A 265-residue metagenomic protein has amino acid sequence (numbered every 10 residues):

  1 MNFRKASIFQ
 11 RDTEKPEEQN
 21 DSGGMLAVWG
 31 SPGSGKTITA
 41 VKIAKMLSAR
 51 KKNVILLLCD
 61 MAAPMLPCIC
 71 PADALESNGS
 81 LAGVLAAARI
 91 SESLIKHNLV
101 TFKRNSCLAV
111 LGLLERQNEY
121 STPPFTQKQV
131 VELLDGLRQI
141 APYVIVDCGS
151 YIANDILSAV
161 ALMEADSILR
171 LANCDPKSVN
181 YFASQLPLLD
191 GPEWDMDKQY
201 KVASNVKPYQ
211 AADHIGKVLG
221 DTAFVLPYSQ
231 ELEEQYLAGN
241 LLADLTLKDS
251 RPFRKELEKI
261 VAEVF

Functional and structural regions predicted by a protein language model:
M1-S31: Extreme N-terminal, non-catalytic leader segments that precede Walker-type/kinase nucleotide-binding cores
Q19-A62, L66, L137: Walker A/P-loop phosphate-binding motif and the immediately C-terminal alpha-helix
R50-A109: Phosphate-binding loop that captures ATP/GTP phosphates
L57, G112-L113, I145-D147, L169-C174 (+1 more regions): Conserved beta-strand segments of the P-loop GTPase G domain that flank and frequently precede/overlap
S91-R104, A109-I152: Cytosolic-facing regulatory segments adjacent to core modules
G136-I140, D155-D175: Inter-motif core of Ras-like GTPase G domains
A203-T246: Beta-strand-loop-alpha "switch" segments that mediate conformational coupling across diverse proteins
A238-F265: NTP-binding/hydrolysis catalytic cores, primarily Walker-type P-loop NTPases
